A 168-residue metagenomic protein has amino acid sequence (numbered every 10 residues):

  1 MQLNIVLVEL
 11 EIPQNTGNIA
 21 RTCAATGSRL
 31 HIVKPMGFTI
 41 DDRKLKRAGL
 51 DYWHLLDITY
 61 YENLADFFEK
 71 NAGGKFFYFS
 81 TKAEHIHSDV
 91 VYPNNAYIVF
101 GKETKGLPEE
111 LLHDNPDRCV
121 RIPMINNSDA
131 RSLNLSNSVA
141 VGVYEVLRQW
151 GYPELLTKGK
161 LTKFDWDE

Functional and structural regions predicted by a protein language model:
M1-E168: Post-transcriptional modification and biogenesis factors for structured RNAs of the translation apparatus
